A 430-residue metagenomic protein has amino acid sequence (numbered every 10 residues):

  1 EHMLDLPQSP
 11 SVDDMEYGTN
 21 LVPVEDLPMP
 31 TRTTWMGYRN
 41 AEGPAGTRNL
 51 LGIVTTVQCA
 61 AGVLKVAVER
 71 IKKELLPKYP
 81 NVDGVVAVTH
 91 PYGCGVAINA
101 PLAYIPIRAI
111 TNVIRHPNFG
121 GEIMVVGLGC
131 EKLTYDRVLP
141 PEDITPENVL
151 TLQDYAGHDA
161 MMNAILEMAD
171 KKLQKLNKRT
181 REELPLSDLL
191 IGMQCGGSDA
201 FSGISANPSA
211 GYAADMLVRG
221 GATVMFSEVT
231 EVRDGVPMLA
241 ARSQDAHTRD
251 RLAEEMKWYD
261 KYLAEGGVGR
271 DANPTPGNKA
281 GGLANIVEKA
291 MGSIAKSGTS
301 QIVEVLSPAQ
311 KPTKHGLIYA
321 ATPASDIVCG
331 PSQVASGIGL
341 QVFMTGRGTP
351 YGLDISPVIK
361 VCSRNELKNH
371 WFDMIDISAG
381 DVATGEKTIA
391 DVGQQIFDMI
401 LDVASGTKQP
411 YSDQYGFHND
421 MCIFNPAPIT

Functional and structural regions predicted by a protein language model:
E1-M344, T349-T430: Metallocofactor- and cofactor-centric catalytic cores in central/energy metabolism, strongly enriched
